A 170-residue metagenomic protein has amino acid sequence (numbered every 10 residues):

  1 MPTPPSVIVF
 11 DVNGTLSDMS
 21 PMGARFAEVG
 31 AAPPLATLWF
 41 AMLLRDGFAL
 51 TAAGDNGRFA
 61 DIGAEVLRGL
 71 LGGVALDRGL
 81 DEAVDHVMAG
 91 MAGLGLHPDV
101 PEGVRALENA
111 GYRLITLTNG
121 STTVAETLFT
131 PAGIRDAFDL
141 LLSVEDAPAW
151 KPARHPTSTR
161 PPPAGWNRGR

Functional and structural regions predicted by a protein language model:
M1-L44, G72: Active-site neighborhood of HAD-like aspartate-dependent phosphohydrolases
G23, A36, F40, A60-R68 (+1 more regions): An amphipathic alpha-helix signature
R25, G47-A52, V124-E126: A short acidic, helix-capping loop that chelates divalent metal ions and anchors anionic groups
A31-A32, G73-L80, N109, G133-A137 (+1 more regions): Short helix-capping segments at alpha-helix termini
P33, G47-D85: A metal-dependent, Asp-based hydrolase signature
A60-D61, G79-T116, E126, R154: Short, acidic loop-to-helix structural element flanking the phosphoryl-transfer center in phosphate-processing enzymes
P101, I115, S121-R170: Substrate-recognition "cap/lid" segment bordering the active-site pocket of phosphatases
